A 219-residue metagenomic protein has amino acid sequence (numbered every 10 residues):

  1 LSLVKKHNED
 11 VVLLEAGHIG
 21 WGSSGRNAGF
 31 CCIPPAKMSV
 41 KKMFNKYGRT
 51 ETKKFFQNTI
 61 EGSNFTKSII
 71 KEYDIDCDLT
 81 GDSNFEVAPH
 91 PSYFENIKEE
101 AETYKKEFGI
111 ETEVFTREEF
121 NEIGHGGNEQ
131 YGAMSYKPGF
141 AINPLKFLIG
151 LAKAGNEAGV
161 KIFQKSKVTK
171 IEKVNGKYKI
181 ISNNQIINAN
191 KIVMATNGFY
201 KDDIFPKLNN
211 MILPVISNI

Functional and structural regions predicted by a protein language model:
V4-R26: Glycine-rich FAD pyrophosphate-binding loop
A28-C31, A36, N84-V87, N209-I219: Central beta-strand plus flanking loop segment that forms part of the substrate or channel wall within the catalytic
P34-R117: Dinucleotide-binding Rossmann-like beta1-alpha1 core, especially the glycine-rich loop that anchors the ADP
E95-E107, G127-K191, A195: Helical element adjacent to the flavin cofactor pocket in flavoenzyme catalytic cores
E119-G127: Flexible hinge/switch segments at interdomain interfaces of large molecular machines
S182-I219: Central helical "cap/lid" subdomain
